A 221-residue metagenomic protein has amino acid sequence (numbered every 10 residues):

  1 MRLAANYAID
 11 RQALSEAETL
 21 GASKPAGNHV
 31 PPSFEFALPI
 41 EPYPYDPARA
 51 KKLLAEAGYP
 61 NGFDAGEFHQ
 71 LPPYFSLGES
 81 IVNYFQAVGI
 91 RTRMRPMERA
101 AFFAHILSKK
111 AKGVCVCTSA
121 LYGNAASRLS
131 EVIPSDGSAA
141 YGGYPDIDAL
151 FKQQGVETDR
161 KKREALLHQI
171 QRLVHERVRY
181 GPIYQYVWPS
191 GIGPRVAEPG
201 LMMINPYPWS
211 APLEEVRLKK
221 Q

Functional and structural regions predicted by a protein language model:
N6-L38, K51, P72-Y84, F102-Q221: Detector for C-terminal structural segments
P39-Y45: DNA breakage-rejoining catalytic core of tyrosine-based enzymes
P47-G66: Immediate post-signal peptide segment of exported/extracytoplasmic ligand-binding proteins
G62-L71, R93: Short, well-ordered beta-strand elements
I81-M94: Short alpha-helix C-terminal cap/hinge motif
R91-F103: Early extracytoplasmic/lumenal segment of secretory-pathway proteins
